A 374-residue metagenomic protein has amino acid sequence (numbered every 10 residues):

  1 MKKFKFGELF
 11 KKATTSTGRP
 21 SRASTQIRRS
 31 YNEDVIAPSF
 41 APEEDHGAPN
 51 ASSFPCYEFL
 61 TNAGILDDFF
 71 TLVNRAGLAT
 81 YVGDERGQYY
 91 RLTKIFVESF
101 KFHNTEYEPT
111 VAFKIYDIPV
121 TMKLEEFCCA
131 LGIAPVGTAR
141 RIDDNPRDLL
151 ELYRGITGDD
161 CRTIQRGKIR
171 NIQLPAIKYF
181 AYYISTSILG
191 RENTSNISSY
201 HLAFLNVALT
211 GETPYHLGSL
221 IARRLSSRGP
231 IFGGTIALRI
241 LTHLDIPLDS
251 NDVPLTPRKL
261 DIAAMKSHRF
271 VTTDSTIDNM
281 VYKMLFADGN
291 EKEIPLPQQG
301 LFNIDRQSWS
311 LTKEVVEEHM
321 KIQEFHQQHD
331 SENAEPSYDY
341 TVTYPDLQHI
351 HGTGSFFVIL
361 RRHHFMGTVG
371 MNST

Functional and structural regions predicted by a protein language model:
K2-N303, S308: A structural signal for long, well-ordered, hydrophobic/aromatic- and basic-residue-enriched core segments of folded
V253-T374: Acidic, low-complexity protein-protein interaction segments
